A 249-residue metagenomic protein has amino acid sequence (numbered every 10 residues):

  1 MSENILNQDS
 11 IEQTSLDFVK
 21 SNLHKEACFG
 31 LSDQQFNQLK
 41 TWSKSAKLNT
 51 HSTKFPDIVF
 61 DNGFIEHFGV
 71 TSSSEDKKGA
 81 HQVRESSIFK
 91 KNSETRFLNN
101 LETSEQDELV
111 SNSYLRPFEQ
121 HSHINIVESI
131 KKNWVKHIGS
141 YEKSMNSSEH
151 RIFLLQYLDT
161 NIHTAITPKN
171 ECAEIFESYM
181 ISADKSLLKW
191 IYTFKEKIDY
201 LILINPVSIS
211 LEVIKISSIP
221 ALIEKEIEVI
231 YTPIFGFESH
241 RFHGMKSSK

Functional and structural regions predicted by a protein language model:
M1-H51, F68-K249: Metal-dependent nuclease catalytic core centered on acidic motifs
K54-F55: Aromatic-lined ligand-binding clefts that engage carbohydrates, nucleic acids, or primary amines
I58, G63-G69: Conserved catalytic cores of phosphodiester-cleaving nucleases, focusing on short active-site segments
